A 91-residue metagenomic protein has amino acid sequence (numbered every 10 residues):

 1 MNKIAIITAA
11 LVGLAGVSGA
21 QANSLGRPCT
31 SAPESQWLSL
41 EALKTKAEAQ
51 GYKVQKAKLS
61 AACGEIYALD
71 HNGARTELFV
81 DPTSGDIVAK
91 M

Functional and structural regions predicted by a protein language model:
M1-A22: Classic N-terminal secretory signal peptides
A20-T30: Cleaved targeting-peptide boundary
T30-V54: Short, non-transmembrane alpha-helical segments in secretory-pathway proteins
A47, Q55, S60, I66-L69 (+2 more regions): Conserved histidines in hydrophobic membrane contexts and catalytic metal-binding motifs
H71-G73: Glycine-centered tight beta-turn/hairpin loop motif at sheet-sheet or coil-to-beta transitions
R75-E77: Short, mixed charged/polar active-site loops that provide acid/base catalysis or chelate metal/phosphate cofactors
G85-M91: A short, surface-exposed interaction/processing loop segment used at functional sites
